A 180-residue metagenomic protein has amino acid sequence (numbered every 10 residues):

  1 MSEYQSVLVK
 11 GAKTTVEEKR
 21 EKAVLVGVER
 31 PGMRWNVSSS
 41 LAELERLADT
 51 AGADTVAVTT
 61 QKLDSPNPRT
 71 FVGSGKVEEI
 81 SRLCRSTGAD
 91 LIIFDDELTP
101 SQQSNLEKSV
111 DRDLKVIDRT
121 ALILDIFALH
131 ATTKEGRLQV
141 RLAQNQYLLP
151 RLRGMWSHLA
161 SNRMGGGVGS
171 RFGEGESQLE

Functional and structural regions predicted by a protein language model:
M1-I123: N-terminal accessory targeting/assembly segments
T120-E180: Extended, highly charged alpha-helical segments
